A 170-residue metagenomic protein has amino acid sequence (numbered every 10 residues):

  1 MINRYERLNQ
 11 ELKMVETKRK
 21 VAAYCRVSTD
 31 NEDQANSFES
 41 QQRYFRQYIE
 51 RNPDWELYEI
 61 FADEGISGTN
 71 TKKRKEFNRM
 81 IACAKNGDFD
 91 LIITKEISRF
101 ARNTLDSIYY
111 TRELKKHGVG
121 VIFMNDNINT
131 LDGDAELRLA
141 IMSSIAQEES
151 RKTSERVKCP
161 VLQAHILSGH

Functional and structural regions predicted by a protein language model:
M1-A164: Short, structured surface patches at the beginning of a domain
G169-H170: Short, intrinsically disordered, charge-balanced linker/junction segments flanking boundaries in proteins
